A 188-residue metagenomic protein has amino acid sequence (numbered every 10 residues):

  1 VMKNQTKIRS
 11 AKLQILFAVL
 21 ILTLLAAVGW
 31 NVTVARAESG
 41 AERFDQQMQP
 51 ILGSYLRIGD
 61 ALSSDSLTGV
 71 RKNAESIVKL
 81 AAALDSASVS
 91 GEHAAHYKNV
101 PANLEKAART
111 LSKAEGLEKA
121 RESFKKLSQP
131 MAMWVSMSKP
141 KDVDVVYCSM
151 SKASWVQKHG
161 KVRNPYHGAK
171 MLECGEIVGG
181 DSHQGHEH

Functional and structural regions predicted by a protein language model:
N4-L22, G29-W30: Bacterial N-terminal signal peptides that target proteins for export
Q14, L24-H188: Intrinsically disordered, low-complexity terminal tails/loops enriched in metal-binding residues
